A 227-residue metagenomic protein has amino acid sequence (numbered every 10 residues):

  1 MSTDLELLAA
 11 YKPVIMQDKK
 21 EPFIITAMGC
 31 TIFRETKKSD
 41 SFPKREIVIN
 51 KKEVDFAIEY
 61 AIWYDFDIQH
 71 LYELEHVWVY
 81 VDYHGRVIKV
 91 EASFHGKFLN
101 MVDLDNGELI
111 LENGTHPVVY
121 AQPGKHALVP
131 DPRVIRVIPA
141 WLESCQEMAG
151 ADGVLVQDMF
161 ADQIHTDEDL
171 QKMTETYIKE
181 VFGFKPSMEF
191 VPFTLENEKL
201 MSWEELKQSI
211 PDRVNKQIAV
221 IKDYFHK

Functional and structural regions predicted by a protein language model:
D4-V90, F98-L99: Short N-terminal edge-element motif at the start of the domain
L71-H76, Y83-K227: Domain-length functional cores that host ligand/cofactor binding and catalytic or interaction surfaces in mature
